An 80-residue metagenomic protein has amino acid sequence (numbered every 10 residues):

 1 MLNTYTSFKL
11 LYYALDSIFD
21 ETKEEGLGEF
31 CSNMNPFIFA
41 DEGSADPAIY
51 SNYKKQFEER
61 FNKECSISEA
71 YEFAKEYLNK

Functional and structural regions predicted by a protein language model:
M1-T22: N-terminal acidic leader/helix
F8, L27-C31, Y71: Short, well-structured alpha-helical segments
A14-F19, F57-R60, Y77: Generic structural signal for hydrophobic core residues of well-folded globular domains
K23, N62, N79-K80: Short, flexible coil/linker elements and helix-boundary hinge sites characteristic of intrinsically disordered
G26-S66: Short, charge-rich amphipathic interface segments used for partner binding and complex assembly
S66, A70-K80: Intrinsically disordered, low-complexity linker/propeptide segments enriched in Ser/Thr/Gly/Pro and acidic residues
